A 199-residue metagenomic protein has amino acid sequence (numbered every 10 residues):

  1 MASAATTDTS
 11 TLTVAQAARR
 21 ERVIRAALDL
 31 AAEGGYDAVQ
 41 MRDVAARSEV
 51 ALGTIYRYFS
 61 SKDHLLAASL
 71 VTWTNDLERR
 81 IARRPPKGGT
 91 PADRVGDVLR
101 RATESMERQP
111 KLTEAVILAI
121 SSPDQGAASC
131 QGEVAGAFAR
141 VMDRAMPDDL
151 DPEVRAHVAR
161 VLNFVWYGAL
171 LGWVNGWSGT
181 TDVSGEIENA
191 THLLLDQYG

Functional and structural regions predicted by a protein language model:
M1-A18, G88, G199: N-terminal intrinsically disordered/low-complexity leader segments
R22, L30-H64, A68: Helix-turn-helix
V23-A31, A102, W166: Short hydrophobic clusters on alpha-helical segments that form packing/core surfaces in small helical domains
L66-W73, I120: Alpha-helical DNA-contacting segments of helix-turn-helix folds
A68, A82-K111, D148, A159-L162 (+1 more regions): Hydrophobic alpha-helical connector segments
E78, D124-F164, S184-L195: Amphipathic alpha-helical packing segments from all-alpha helical-bundle domains
D97, E104-R140, M146-L150, L171-G176: Short secondary-structure transition hinges
S105, R144, L162-T181, H192-G199: Amphipathic C-terminal alpha-helical segment
